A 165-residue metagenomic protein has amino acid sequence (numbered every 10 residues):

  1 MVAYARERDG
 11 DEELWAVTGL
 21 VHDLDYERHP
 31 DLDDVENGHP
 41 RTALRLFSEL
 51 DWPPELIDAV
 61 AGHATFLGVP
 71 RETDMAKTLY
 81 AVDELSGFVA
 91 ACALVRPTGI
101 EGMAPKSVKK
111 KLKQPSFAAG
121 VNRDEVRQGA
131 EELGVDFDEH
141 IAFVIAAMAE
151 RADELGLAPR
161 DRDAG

Functional and structural regions predicted by a protein language model:
M1-Y4, D136-D153, G165: Active-site hotspot residues in diverse enzymes, especially metal/ion-binding acidic/histidine motifs
A5-G10, P159: Surface-exposed helix-capping loop/turn segments at secondary-structure junctions
R8-P115, R127: Divalent metal-dependent catalytic cores for phosphoryl transfer on phosphate-bearing substrates
N37, E72, G102, V135-D138 (+1 more regions): Electropositive phosphate-/nucleotide-binding environments in soluble metabolic enzymes
L46-E49, V135, E139, P159 (+1 more regions): N-terminal cap/leader regions of alpha/beta-hydrolase-fold enzymes, predominantly small-molecule hydrolases
F47, M148-P159: Short, basic/aromatic-enriched C-terminal tail that caps enzymatic domains
K106, K113-H140, L155-A158: C-terminal binding/interaction regions
